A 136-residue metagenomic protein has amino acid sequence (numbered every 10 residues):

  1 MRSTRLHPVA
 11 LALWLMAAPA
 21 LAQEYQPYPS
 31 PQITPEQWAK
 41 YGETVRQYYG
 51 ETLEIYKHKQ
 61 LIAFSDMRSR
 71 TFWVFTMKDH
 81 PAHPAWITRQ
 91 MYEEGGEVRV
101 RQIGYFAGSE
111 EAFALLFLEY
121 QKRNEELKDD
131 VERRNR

Functional and structural regions predicted by a protein language model:
M1-A10: Bacterial N-terminal signal peptides that target proteins for export
A17-P19: N-terminal signal peptide c-region/cleavage motif recognized by signal peptidases
A22-A82: N-terminal secretory signal peptides
T76-D79, M91-E94, Q102-F106, F117-Y120: A mature extracytoplasmic/lumenal domain signature
P81-A82, E97, F106-E111: Primarily extracytoplasmic ectodomains and periplasmic/lumenal surface modules that are beta-strand-rich
A82-T88, R99-R101: Short, surface-exposed coil-to-beta transition loops
Y105-R136: C-terminal partner/receptor-binding element of secreted or periplasmic proteins
